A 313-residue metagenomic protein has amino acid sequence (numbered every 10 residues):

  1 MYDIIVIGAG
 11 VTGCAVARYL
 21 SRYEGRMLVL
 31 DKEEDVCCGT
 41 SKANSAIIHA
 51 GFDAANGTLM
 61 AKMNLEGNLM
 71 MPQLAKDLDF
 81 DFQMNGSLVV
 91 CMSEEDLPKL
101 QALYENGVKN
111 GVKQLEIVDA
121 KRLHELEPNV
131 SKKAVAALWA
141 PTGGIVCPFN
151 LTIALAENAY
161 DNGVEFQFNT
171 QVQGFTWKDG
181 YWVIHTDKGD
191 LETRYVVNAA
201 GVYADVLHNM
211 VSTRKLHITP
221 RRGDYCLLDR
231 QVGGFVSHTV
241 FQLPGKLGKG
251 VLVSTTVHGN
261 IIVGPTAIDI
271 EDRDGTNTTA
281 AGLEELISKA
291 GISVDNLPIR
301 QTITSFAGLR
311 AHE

Functional and structural regions predicted by a protein language model:
Y2-V29: N-terminal Rossmann-like FAD-binding beta1-loop-alpha1 element of flavoenzymes
T12, D35, Y203: Conserved Rossmann-like nucleotide-cofactor binding loop
R18-Y19, I48, L78-F82, G174 (+3 more regions): Active-site substrate-recognition segment that forms the wall of the catalytic cavity or substrate channel
S21-A43: Glycine-rich FAD pyrophosphate-binding loop
A46-L126, G250-V251: Dinucleotide-binding Rossmann-like beta1-alpha1 core, especially the glycine-rich loop that anchors the ADP
A55, M60-L65, V90-K99, L138-E157 (+2 more regions): Short beta-strand to alpha-helix junction loop
H124-K132, A307-E313: FAD-binding beta-loop-beta segment adjacent to the flavin cofactor pocket
L138-Y195: Helical element adjacent to the flavin cofactor pocket in flavoenzyme catalytic cores
